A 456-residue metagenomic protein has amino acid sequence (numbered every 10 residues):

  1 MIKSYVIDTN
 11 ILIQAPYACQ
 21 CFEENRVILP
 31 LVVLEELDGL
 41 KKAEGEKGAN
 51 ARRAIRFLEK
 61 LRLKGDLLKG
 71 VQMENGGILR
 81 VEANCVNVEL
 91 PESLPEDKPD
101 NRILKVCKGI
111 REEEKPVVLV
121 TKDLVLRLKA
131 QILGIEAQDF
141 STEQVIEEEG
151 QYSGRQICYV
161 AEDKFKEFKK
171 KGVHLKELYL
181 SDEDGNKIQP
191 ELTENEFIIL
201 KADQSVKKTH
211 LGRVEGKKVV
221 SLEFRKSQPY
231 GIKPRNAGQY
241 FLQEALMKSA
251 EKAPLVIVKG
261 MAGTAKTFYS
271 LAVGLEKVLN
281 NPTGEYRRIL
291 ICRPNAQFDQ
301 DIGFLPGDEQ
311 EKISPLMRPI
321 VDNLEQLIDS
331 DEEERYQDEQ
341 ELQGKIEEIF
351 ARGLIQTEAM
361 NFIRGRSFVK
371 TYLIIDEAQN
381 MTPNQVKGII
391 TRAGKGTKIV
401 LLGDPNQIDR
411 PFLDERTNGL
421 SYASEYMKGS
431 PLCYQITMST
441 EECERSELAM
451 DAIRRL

Functional and structural regions predicted by a protein language model:
I2-S4, A351-I355, V369-Y372, K395-L401: Loop/turn-to-beta-strand initiation segments
I2-V118, L124-P229: Active-site-proximal, substrate-binding regions of enzyme catalytic domains and RNA-binding/basic surfaces
Q14-P16, A351-I374, Q379-G388: Conserved RecA-like ASCE ATPase "motif II neighborhood" in helicase/translocase motors
G39-G70, A423-L456: Conserved coupling/interface region of RecA-like P-loop/ASCE motor cores
G231-E251: N-terminal pre-P-loop "Q-motif" helix
E251-I257: Pre-Walker A (Motif I) flank of P-loop NTPase domains
M261-A262: P-loop (Walker A) phosphate-binding loop of NTP-binding proteins
F268-Q343, P411-P431: Conserved P-loop
